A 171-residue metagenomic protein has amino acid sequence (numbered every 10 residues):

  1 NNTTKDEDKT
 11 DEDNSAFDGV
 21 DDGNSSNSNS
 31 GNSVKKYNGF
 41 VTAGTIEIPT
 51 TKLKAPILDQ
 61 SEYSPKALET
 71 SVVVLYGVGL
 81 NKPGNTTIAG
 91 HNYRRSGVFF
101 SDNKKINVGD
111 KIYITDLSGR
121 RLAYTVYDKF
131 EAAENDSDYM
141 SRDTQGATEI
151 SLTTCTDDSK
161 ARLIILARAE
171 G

Functional and structural regions predicted by a protein language model:
N1-G171: Solvent-exposed, non-transmembrane regions of membrane-associated and secreted proteins
